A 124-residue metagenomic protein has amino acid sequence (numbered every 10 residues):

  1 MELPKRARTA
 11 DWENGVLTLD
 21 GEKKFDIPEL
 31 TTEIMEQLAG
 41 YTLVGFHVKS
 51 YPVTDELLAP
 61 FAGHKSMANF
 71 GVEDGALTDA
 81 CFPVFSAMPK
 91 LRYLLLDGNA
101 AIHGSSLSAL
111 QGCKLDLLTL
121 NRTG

Functional and structural regions predicted by a protein language model:
P4-G124: Concave beta-strand-loop units of leucine-rich repeat
